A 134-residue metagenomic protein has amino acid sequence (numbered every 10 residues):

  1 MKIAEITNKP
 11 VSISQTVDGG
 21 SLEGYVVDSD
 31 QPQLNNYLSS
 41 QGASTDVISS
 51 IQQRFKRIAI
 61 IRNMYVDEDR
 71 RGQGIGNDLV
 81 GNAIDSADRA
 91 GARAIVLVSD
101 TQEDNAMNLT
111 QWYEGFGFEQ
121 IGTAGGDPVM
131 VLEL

Functional and structural regions predicted by a protein language model:
M1-G19: Conserved N-terminal entry element of GNAT/NAT acetyltransferase domains
V11-I13, R57-A59, P128-M130: Short beta-strand micro-motifs in enzyme catalytic cores
T16-I60: Conserved acyl-donor/pantetheine-binding loop and adjacent beta-alpha core of acyl/acetyltransferases and related
R62, D67, D100: Residue-level recognition of the GNAT/N-acetyltransferase active site
V66, G72-D85: Conserved acetyl-CoA-binding loop-helix of GNAT-fold acetyltransferases
L79, N105, L109: Conserved short alpha-helix immediately C-terminal to the canonical SAM/SAH-binding motif I of Rossmann-like
A87-Q102: Conserved GNAT acetyl-CoA-binding A-motif
V98-S99, T110, E114-V131: Conserved catalytic-core motifs of GNAT/GCN5-like acyltransferases
